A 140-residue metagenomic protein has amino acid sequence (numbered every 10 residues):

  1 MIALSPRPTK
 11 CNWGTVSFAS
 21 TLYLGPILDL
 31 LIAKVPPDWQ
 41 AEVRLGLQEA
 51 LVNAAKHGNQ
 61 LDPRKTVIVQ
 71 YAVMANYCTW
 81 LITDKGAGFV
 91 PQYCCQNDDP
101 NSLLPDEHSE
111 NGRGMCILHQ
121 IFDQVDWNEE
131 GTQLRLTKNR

Functional and structural regions predicted by a protein language model:
M1-L45: Bergerat-fold GHKL ATPase/HATPase_c domain
M1-W13, A55-R140: Conserved beta-strand-loop-beta-strand hairpin that lines the nucleotide-binding pocket of ATP/GTP-utilizing enzymes
L22, E49, Y93: Solvent-exposed, flexible loop/coil residues
D38-P63: Conserved ATP-binding N-box helix of the HATPase_c
